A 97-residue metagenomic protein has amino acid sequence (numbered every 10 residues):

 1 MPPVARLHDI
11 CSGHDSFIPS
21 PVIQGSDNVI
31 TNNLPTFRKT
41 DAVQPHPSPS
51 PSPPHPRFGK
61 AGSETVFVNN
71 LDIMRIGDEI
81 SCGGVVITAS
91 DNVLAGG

Functional and structural regions predicted by a protein language model:
P2-G97: Intrinsically disordered, low-complexity proline/glycine-rich segments
